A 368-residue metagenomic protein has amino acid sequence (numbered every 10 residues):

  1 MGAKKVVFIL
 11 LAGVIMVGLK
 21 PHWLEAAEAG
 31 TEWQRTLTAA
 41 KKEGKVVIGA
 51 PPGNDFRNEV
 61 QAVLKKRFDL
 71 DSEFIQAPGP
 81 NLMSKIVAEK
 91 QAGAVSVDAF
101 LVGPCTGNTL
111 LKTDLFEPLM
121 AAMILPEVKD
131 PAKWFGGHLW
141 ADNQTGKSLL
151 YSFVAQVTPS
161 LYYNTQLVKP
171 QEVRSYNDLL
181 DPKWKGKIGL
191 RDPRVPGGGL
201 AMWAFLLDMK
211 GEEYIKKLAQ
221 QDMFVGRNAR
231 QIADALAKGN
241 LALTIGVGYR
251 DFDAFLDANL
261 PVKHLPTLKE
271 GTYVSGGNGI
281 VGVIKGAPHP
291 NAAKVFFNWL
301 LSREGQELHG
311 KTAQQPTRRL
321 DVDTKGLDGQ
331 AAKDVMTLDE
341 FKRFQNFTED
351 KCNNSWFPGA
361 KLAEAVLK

Functional and structural regions predicted by a protein language model:
I9-P21: Bacterial N-terminal signal peptides
A29, L338-K368: Conserved C-terminal helix/tail region of periplasmic/extracytoplasmic solute-binding proteins
G30-K41, K45-D71: Short, polar/charged alpha-helical segment
T36, L82-M83, G107, I232-A233 (+3 more regions): Short, hydrophobic alpha-helical packing/hinge segments within bilobed ligand-binding/sensory domains
V47-Q61, E73-V87, V95-A233, A237: Extracytoplasmic ligand-binding site segments that recognize negatively charged/polar headgroups
T106-T109, L243-K263: A ligand-binding cleft/hinge motif common to bilobed small-molecule-binding domains
I215-A219, F224-G226, L260-A287: Periplasmic-binding protein-like
G279-R343: Mature extracytoplasmic/periplasmic domains
